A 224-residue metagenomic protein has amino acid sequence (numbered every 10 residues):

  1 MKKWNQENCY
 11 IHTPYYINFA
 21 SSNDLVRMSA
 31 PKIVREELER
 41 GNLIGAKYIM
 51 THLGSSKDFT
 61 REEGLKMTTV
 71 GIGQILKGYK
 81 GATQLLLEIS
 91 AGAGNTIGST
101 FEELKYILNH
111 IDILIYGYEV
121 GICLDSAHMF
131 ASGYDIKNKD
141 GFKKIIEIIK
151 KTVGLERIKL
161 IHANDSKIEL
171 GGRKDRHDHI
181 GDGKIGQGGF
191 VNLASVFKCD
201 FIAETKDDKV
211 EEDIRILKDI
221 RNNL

Functional and structural regions predicted by a protein language model:
M1-C9, Y16-I17, D24-R27, Y79 (+1 more regions): Terminal, non-globular segments
M1-N5, L25-E36, R61-Q74, T100-N109 (+3 more regions): Short, electropositive alpha-helical surface patch
K3-C9, L43-K47, K80-Q84, Y116-V120 (+2 more regions): Short, well-ordered coil/turn segments that N-cap beta-strands
C9-I17, L53, L124-S126, A163-D165: Histidine-centered catalytic micro-motifs
Y16, S56, G92, H128-M129 (+2 more regions): Short, solvent-exposed loop/turn segments at secondary-structure junctions
A20-G121: Active-site acidic/histidine proton-transfer and metal-coordination neighborhood in alpha/beta enzyme cores
Q74-H177: Acidic/histidine-rich catalytic cores of soluble enzymes
D200-E211: A short, acidic, flexible beta-alpha connecting loop/helix-capping segment that sits on the rim of active
